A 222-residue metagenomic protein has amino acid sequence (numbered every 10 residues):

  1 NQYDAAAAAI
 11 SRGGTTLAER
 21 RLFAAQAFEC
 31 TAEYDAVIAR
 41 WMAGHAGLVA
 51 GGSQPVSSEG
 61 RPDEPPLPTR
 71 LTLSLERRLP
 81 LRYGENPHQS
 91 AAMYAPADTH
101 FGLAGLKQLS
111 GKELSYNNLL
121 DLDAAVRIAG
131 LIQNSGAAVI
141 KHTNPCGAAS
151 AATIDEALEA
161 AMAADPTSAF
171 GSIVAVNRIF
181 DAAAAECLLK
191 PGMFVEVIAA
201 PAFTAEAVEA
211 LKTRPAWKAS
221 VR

Functional and structural regions predicted by a protein language model:
Q2-L48, G60-R222: Active-site loops and adjacent core secondary-structure elements that bind or stabilize anionic groups
